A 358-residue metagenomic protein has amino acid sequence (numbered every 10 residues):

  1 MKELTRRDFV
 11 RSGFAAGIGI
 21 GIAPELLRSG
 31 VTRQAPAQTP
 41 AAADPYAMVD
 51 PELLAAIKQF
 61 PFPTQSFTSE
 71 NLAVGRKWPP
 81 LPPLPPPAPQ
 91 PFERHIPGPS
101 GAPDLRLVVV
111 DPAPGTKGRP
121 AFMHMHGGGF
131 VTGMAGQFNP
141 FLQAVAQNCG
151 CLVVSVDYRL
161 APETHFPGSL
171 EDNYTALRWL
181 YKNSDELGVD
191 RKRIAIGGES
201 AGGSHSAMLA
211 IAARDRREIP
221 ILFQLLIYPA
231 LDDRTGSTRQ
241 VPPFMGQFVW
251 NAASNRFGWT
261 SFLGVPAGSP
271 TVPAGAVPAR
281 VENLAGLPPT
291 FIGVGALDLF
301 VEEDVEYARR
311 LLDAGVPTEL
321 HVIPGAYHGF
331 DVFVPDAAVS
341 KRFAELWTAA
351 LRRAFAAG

Functional and structural regions predicted by a protein language model:
K2, D8-G30: N-terminal export signals
A35-V109, G268, A356-G358: A glycine/proline-hinged amphipathic helix-loop "lid/cap" segment that gates access to hydrophobic ligand pockets
G136-V154: Short amphipathic alpha-helix adjacent to the substrate-entry channel of hydrolases
H165-S184: Alpha/beta-hydrolase active-site loop
K182-A195: Gly/Ser-rich "nucleophile elbow"/oxyanion-hole loop immediately N-terminal to the catalytic nucleophile in hydrolases
I211-S269: Hydrolase active-site cap/lid region
I292-V294: Short beta-strand/loop motif that positions the catalytic acidic residue of the alpha/beta-hydrolase fold
A337-G358: Catalytic active-site module of serine/aspartate enzymes centered on a nucleophile-bearing elbow/loop
